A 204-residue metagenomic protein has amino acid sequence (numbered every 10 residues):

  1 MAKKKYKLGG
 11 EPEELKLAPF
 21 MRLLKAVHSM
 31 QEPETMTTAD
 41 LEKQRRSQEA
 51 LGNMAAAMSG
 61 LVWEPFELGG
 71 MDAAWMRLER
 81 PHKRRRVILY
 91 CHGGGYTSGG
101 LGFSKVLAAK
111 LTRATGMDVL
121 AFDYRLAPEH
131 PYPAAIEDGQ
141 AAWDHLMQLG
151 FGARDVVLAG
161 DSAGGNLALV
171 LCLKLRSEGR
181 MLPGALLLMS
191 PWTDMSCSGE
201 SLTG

Functional and structural regions predicted by a protein language model:
M1-P81: A glycine/proline-hinged amphipathic helix-loop "lid/cap" segment that gates access to hydrophobic ligand pockets
Q31, V62-G204: Alpha/beta-hydrolase superfamily serine-hydrolase fold, recognizing
